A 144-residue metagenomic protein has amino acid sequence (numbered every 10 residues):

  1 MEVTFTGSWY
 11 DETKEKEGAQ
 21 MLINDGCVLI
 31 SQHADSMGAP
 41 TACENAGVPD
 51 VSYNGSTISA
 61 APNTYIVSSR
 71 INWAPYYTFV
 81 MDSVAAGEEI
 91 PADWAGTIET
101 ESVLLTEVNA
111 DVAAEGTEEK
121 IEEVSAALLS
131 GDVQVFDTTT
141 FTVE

Functional and structural regions predicted by a protein language model:
M1-E144: A residue-level marker of the well-folded mature domains of exported/periplasmic proteins
